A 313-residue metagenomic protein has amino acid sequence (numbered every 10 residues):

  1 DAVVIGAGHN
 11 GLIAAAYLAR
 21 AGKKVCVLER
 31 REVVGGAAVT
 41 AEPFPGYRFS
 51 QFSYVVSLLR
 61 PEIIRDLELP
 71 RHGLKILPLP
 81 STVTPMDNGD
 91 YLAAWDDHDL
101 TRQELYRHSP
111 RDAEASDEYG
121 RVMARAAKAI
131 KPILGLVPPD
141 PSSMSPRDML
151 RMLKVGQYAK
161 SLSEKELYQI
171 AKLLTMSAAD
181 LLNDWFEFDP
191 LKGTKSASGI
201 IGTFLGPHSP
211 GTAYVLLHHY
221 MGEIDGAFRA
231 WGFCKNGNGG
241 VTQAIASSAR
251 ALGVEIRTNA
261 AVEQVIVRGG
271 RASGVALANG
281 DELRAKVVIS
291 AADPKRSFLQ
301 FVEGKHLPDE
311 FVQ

Functional and structural regions predicted by a protein language model:
D1-S142: N-terminal glycine-rich phosphate/pyrophosphate-binding loop and immediately adjacent elements
H9, N259-E263, N279: Conserved SAM/SAH-binding loop
V33-A37, I201-F204, Q264-I266, K295-L299: Flexible loop/turn segments at secondary-structure boundaries
Y47, N88-D90, R271, N279-E282: Short acidic/polar mixed-charge low-complexity motifs
N88-D90, G206-P210, I266-S273: A short, glycine/Asx- and small/polar-enriched loop/turn that sits immediately N-terminal to a beta-strand
A124-L252: Active-site/ligand-binding neighborhood in enzyme catalytic cores
W231-L252, V265-G269, A276-Q313: Glycine-rich loop(s) and the adjacent beta-strand/alpha-helix scaffold that form part
